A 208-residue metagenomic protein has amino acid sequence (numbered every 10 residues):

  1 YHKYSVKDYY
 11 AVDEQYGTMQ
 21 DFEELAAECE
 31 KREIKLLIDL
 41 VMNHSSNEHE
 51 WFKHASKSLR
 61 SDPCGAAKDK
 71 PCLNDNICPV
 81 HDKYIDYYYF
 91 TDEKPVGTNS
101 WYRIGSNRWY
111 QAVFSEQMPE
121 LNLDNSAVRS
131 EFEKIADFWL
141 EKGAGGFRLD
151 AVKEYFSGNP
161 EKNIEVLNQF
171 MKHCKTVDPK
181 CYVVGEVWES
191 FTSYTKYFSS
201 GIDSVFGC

Functional and structural regions predicted by a protein language model:
Y1-S130, E141, R148, V152-D203: Acidic/aromatic-lined carbohydrate-recognition and catalytic surfaces of CAZymes acting on diverse glycans
I135-A136, K142: Pore-domain-biased detector for 6-TM cation channels and related repeats
